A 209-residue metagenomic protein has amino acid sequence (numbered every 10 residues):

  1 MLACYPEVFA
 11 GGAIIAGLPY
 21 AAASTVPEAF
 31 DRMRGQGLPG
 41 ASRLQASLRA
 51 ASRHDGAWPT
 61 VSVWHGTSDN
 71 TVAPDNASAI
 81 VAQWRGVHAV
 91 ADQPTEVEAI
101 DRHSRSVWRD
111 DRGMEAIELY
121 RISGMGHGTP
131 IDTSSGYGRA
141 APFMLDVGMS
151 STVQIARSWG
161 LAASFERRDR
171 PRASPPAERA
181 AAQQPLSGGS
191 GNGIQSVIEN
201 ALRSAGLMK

Functional and structural regions predicted by a protein language model:
M1-E7, A13-A16: Short glycine-enriched nucleophile-adjacent loop and the immediately C-terminal alpha-helix near the catalytic center
A3, D75-S78, A82, V153 (+1 more regions): Solvent-exposed, polar/charged alpha-helical surfaces in well-ordered, non-transmembrane soluble domains, broadly
C4, S68, V72-N76, F143-V147: Extracytoplasmic/periplasmic, Sec-exported soluble proteins
G11, G17-P130: The feature captures the conserved acid-bearing segment of alpha/beta-hydrolase catalytic domains
P59, R85-K209: Alpha/beta-hydrolase-fold serine-hydrolase catalytic core, especially in secreted/extracellular enzymes
